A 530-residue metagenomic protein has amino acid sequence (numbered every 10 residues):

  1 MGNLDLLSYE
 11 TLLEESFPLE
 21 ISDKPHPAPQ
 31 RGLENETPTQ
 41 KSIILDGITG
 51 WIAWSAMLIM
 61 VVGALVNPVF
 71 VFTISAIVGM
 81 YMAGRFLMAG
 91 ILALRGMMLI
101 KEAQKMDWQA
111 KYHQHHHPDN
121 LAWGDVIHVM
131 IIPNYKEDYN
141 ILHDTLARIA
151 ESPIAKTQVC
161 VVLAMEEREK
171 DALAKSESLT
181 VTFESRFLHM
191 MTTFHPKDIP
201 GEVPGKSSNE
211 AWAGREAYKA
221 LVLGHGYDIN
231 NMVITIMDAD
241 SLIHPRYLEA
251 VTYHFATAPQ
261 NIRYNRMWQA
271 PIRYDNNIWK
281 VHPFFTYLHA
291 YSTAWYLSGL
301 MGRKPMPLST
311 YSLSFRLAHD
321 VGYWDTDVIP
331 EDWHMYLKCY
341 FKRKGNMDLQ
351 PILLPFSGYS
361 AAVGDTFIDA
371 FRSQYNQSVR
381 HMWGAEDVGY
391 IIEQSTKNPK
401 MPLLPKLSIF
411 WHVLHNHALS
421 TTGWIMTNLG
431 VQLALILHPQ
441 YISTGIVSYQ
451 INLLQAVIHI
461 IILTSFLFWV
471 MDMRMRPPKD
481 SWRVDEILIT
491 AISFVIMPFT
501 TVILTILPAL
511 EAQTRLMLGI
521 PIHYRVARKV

Functional and structural regions predicted by a protein language model:
G2, K101-A370, N376-V379: Internal catalytic domains of large membrane-associated glycosyltransferases
G2-P118, W469, M497-T500, L504-L518 (+1 more regions): N-terminal membrane-anchoring/stem segments of glycan-assembly enzymes
L33-I52, P118, A122-L142, V203-K206 (+2 more regions): Loop-to-transmembrane boundary segments
M57-A93, W411-L518: Membrane-embedded multi-pass helical conduit in multi-pass membrane proteins, especially envelope-biosynthetic
Q109, S395-L404, P477-I487: Juxtamembrane inter-helical linkers in multi-pass membrane proteins
T145-V161, P439-Y449, M517-V530: Hydrophobic alpha-helical transmembrane segments and immediately flanking/interface helices in integral membrane
Y340-G423, G430-T444, T501: C-terminal catalytic/acceptor-binding lobe
I368-Q377, H381-I391, I489-V530: Membrane-proximal soluble regions of multi-pass membrane proteins
